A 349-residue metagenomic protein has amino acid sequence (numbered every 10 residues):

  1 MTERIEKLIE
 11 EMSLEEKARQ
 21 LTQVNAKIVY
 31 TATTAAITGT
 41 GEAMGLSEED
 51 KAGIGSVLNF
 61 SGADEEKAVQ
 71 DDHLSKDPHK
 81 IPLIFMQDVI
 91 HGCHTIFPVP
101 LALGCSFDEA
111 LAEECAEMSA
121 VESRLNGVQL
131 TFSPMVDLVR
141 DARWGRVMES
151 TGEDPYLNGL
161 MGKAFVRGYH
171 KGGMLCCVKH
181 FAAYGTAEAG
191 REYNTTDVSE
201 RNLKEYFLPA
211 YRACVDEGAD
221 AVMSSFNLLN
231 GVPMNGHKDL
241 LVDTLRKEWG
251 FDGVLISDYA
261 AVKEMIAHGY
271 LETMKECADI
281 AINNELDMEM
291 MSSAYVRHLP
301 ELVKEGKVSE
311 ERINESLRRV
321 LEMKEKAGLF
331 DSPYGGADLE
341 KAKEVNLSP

Functional and structural regions predicted by a protein language model:
M1-P349: Glycoside hydrolase catalytic-domain context in secreted enzymes
